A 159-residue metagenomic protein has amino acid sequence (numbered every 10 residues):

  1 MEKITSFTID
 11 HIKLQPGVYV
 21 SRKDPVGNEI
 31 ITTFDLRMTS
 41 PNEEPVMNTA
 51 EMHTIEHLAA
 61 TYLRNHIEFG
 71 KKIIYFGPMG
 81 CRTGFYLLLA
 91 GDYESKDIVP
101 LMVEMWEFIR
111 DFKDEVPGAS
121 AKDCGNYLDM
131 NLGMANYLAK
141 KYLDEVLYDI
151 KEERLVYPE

Functional and structural regions predicted by a protein language model:
M1-N42, Y148-E159: Non-catalytic terminal extensions that flank enzyme cores
K13-V18, T61-F69: Conserved alpha/beta core surface patches that mediate binding of polyanionic ligands
V18-V20, I73-P78: Generic structural motif
N28, E68, G77-M79: A generic structural signal for short, solvent-exposed coil/turn residues that cap or connect secondary-structure
I31-N65, Y75-F76: Active/ligand-binding-proximal structured segments within catalytic/core domains that scaffold catalytic residues
L58, Y62-I67, E104, F108 (+1 more regions): Generic non-transmembrane alpha-helical segments
L63-I73, E94-D97: Short, solvent-exposed secondary-structure capping/transition elements
F76-Y148: Active-site-adjacent, His/Asp/Glu-enriched structural segments that form or flank metal-binding and acid/base networks
